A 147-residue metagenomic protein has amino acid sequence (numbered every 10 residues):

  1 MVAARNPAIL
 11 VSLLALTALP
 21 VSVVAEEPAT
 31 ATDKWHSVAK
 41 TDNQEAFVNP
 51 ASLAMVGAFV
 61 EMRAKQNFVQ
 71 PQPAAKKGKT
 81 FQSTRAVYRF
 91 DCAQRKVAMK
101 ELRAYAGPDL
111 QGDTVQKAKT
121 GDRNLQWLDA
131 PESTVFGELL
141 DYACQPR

Functional and structural regions predicted by a protein language model:
M1-V11: Bacterial N-terminal signal peptides that target proteins for export
V11-P20: Bacterial N-terminal signal peptides
V21-R85, R89-R147: N-terminal secretory-pathway/extracellular module detecting exported/lumenal segments and adjacent signal-anchor/first
